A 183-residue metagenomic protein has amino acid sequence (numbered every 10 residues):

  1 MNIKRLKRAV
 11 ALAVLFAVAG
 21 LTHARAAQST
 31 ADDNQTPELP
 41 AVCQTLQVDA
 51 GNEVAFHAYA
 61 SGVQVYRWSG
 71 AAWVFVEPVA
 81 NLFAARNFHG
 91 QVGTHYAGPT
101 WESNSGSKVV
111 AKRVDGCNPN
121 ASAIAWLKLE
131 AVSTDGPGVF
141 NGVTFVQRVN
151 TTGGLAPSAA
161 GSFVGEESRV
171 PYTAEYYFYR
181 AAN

Functional and structural regions predicted by a protein language model:
N2, H23, G90-V92: General N-terminal targeting signals
N2-A11: Bacterial N-terminal signal peptides that target proteins for export
A11-G20: Bacterial N-terminal signal peptides
T22-Q28: Sec/Tat signal peptide C-region and signal peptidase I cleavage site
Q28-R67, A71-N183: Primary mode marks residue(s) on the alpha4-beta5-alpha5 output face of response regulator receiver
